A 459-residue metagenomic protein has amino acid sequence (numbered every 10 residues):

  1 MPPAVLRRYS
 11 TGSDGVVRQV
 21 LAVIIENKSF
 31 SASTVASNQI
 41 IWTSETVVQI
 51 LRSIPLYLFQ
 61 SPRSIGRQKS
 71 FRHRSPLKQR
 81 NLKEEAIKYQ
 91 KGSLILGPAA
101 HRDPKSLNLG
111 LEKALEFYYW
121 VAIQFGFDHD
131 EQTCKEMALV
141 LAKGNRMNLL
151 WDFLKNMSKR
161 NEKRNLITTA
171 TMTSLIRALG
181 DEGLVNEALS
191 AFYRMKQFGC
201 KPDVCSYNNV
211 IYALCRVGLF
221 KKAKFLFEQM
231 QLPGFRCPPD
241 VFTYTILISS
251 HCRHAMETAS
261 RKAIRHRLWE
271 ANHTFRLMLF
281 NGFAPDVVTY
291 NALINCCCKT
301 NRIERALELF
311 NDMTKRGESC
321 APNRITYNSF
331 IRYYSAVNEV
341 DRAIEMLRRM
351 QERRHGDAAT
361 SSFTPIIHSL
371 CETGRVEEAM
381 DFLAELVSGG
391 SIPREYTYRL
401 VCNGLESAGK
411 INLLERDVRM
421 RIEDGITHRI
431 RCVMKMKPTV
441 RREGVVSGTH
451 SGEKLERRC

Functional and structural regions predicted by a protein language model:
M1-T171, G183-E187, I430-C459: N-terminal targeting peptides
T43, V47, D130, C134 (+22 more regions): Pentatricopeptide repeat
F125-G126, N161-R164, G183, G199 (+6 more regions): Inter-helix linker motif
R194-L309, M313, E318: Solenoidal tandem-repeat scaffolds enriched in leucines and small polar residues
E372-E456: C-terminal interaction modules of eukaryotic adaptor/scaffold proteins
